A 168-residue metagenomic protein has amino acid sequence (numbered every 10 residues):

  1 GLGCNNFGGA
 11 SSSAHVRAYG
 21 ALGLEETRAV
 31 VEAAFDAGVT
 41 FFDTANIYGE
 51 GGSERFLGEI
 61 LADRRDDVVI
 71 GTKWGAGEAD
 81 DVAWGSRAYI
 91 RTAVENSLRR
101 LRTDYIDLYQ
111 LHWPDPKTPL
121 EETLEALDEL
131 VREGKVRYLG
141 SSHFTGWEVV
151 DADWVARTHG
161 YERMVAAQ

Functional and structural regions predicted by a protein language model:
G1-V68, R132: N-terminal binding-site loop/beta-alpha segment at the start of enzyme catalytic domains that lines or forms
L2, T44, T72, L108-L111 (+1 more regions): Conserved beta-strand positions
S11-S13, Y19, G77-Q168: Glycine/proline-rich, positively charged, aromatic-decorated active-site loop/lid region on the catalytic face
R28-A37, T72-W74, R100-T103, G140-S142: Short C-terminal domain-edge/linker segments immediately following a structured domain
E54, K73, E95: Acidic-residue sensor for enzyme active/binding pockets
G58, R64-K73, W84-Y89: A contiguous, low-structure linker/loop signature
